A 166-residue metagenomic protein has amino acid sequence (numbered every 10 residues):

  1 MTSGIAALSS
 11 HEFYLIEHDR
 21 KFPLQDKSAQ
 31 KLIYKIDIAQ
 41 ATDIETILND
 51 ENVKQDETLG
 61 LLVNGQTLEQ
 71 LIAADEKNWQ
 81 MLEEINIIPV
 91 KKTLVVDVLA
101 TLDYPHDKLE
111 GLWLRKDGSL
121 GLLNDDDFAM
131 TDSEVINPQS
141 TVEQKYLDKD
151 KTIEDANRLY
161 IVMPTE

Functional and structural regions predicted by a protein language model:
M1-E166: Sequence/structural signature of beta-propeller domains
